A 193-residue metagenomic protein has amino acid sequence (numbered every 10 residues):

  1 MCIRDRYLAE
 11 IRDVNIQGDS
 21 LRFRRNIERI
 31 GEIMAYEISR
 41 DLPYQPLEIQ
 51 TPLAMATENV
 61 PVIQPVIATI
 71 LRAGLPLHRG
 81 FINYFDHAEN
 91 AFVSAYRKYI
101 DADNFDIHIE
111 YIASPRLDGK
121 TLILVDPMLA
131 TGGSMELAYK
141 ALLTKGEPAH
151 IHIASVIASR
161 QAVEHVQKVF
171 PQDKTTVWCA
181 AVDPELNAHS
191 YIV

Functional and structural regions predicted by a protein language model:
M1-V193: PRPP-associated nucleotide enzymes
